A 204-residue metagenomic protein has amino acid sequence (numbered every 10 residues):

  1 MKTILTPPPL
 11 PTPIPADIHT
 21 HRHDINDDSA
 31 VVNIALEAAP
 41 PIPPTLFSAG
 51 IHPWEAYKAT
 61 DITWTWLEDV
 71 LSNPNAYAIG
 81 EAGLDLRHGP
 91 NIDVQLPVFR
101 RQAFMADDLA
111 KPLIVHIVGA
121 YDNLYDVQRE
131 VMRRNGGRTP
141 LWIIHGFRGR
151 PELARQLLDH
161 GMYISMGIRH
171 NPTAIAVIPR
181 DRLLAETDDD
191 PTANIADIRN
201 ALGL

Functional and structural regions predicted by a protein language model:
M1-L204: Mid-domain alpha/beta scaffold segments of enzyme catalytic cores
